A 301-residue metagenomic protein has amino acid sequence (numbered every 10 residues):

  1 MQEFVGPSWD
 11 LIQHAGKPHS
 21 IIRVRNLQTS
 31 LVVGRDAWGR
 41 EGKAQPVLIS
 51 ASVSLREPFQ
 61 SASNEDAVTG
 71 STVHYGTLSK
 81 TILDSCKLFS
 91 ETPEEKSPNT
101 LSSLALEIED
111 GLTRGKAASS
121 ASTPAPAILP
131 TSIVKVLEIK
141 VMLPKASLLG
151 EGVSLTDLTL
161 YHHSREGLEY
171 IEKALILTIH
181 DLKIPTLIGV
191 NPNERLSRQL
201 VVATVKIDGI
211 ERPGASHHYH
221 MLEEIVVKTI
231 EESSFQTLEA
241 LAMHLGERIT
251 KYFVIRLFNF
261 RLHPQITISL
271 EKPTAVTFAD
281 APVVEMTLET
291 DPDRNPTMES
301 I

Functional and structural regions predicted by a protein language model:
M1-I301: N-terminal, polar/charged subdomain of small-to-medium soluble alpha/beta proteins
